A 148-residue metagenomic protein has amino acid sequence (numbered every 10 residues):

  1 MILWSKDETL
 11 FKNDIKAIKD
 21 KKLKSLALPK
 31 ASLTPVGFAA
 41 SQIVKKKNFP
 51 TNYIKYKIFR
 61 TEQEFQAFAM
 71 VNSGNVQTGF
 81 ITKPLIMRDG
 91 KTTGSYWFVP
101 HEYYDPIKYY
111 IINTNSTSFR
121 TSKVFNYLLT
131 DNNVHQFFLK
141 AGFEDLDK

Functional and structural regions predicted by a protein language model:
W4-K148: Exported/periplasmic ABC-transporter solute-binding proteins
